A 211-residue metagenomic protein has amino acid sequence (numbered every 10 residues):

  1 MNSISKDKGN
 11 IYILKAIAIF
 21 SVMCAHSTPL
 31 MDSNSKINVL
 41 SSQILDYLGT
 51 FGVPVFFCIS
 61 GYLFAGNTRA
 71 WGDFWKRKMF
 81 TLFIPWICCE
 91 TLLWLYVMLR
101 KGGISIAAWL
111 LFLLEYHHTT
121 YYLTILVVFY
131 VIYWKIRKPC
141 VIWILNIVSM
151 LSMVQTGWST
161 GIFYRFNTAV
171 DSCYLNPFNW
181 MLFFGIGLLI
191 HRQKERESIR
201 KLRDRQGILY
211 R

Functional and structural regions predicted by a protein language model:
M1-W158, L202: Membrane-cytosol interface segments of multi-pass membrane proteins, especially ER/Golgi lipid-handling enzymes
I136-R211: Aromatic-enriched alpha-helical transmembrane segments of multi-pass intramembrane proteins
